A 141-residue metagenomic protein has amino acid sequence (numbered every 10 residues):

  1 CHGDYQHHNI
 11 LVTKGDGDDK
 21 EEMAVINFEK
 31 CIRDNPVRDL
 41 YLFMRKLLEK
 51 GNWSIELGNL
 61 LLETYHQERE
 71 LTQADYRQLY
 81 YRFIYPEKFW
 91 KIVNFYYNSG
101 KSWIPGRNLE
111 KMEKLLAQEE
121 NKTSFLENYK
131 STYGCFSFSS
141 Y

Functional and structural regions predicted by a protein language model:
C1-R38: Active-site acidic catalytic loop and adjacent metal/ATP-binding pocket of ATP-dependent phosphoryl transfer enzymes
V37-E70, F83-K101: Active-site activation/catalytic loop segments of kinase-like enzymes and analogous catalytic loops in related
L71-D75: Helix N-cap / loop-to-helix initiation motif
W90-Y141: ATP/Mg2+ or Mg2+-diphosphate-binding catalytic cores that bind nucleotide phosphates or diphosphates via glycine-rich
